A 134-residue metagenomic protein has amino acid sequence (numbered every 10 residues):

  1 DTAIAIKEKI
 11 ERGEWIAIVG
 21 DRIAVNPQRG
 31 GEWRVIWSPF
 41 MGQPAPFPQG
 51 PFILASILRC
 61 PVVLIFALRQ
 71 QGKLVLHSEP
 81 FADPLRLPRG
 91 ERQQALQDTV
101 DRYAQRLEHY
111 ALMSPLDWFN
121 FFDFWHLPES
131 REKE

Functional and structural regions predicted by a protein language model:
A3-E134: Non-catalytic C-terminal accessory region of glycerolipid acyltransferases and related lyso-lipid remodeling enzymes
